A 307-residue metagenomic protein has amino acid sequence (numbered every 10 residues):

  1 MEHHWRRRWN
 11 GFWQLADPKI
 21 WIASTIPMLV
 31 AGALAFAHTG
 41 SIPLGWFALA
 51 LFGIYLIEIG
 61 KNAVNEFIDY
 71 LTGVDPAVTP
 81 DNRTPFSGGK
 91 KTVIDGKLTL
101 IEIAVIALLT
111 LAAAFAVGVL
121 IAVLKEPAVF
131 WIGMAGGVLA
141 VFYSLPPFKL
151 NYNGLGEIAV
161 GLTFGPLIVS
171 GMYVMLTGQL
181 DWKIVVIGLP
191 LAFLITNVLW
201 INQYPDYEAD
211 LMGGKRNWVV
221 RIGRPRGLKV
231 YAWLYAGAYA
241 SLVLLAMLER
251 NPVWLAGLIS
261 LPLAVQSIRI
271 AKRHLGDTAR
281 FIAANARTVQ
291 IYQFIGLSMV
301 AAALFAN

Functional and structural regions predicted by a protein language model:
M1-G45, L49, G53, F148: Topogenic membrane-insertion module of multi-pass membrane proteins
I26-A31, I158-Y173, V220-R224, A286-M299: Small-residue-rich segments of transmembrane alpha-helices in multi-pass membrane proteins, especially helix faces
T39-V64, W131-V138, K183-I201: Membrane-embedded alpha-helical segments that form the functional core of polytopic membrane enzymes, especially those
L56-R83, N197-V219: Acidic (Asp/Glu-rich) catalytic motifs at the cytosolic membrane interface
T79-A122, V220-R250, Q290, I295: Multi-pass membrane catalytic core of lipid/isoprenoid biosynthesis enzymes
R83, G89-Q179: Intramembrane alpha-helical segments
A159-Y207, L211-G213, R226-K229: Functional transmembrane core segments of multi-pass inner-membrane proteins
M247-N307: Extended hydrophobic alpha-helices typical of membrane-associated regions
